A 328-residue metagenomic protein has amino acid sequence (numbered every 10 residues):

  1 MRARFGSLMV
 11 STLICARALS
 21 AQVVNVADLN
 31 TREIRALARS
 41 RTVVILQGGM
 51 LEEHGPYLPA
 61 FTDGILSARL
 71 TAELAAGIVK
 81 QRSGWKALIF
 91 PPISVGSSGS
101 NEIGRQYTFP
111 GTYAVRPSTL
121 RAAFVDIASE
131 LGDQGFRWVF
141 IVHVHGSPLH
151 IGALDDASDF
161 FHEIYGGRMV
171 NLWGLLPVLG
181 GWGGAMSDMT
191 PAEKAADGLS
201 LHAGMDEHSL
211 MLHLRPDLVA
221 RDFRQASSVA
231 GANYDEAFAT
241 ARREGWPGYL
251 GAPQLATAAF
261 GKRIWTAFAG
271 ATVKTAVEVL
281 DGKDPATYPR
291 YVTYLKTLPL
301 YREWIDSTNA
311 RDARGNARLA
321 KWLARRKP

Functional and structural regions predicted by a protein language model:
M1-R4: Positively charged n-region of N-terminal signal peptides that target proteins for export
G6-A18: Bacterial N-terminal signal peptides
A21-W138, V144-P328: Extended, histidine- and acidic-residue-enriched regions that form the cofactor-binding/catalytic faces
